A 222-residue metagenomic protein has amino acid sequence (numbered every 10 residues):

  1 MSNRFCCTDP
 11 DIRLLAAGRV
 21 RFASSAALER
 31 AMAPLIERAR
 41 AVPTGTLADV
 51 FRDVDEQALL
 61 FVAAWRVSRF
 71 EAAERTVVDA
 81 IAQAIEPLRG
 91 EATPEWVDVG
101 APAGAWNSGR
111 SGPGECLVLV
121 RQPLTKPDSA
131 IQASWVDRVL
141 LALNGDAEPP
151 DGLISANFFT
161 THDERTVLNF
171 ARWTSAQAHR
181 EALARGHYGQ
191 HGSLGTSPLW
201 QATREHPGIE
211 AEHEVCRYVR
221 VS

Functional and structural regions predicted by a protein language model:
S2-C7, A48-V50, G104-R110, A156-F158: Short beta-strand/turn micro-motifs at beta-sheet edges
N3-C7, P34-T46, D55, A64-W96 (+2 more regions): An amphipathic, aromatic/His-enriched active-site/gating alpha helix that lines ligand/cofactor pockets
P10-R21, G114-L124: Short glycine-/aliphatic-rich beta-strand segments at the starts of folded cytosolic domains
L14-T44: N-terminal ordered "arm"
A23-R30, R69-A73, P127-S134, H179-E181: Short, conserved charged micro-motifs
F51-E56, F159-E164: A short beta-turn/loop motif at secondary-structure boundaries
A82-R138: Surface-exposed beta-loop interaction hotspot
